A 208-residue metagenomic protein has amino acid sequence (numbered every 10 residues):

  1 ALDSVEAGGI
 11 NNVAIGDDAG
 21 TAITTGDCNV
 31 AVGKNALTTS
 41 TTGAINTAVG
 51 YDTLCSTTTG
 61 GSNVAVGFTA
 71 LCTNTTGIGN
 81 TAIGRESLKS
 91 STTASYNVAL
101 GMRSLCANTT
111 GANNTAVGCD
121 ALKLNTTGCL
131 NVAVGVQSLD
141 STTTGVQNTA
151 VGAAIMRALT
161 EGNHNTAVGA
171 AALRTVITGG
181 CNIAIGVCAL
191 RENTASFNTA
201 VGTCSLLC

Functional and structural regions predicted by a protein language model:
A1-C208: Glycine- and small/polar-enriched repetitive beta-structure motifs of secreted/surface proteins
